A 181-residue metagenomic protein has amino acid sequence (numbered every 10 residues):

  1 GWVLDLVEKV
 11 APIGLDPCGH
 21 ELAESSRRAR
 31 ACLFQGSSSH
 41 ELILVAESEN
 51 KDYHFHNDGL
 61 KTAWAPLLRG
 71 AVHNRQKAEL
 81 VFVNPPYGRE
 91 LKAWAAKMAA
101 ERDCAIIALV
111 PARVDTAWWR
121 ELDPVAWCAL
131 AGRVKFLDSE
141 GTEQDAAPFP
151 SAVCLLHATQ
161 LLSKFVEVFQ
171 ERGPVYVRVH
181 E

Functional and structural regions predicted by a protein language model:
G1-E181: Class I S-adenosyl-L-methionine-dependent methyltransferase catalytic core
